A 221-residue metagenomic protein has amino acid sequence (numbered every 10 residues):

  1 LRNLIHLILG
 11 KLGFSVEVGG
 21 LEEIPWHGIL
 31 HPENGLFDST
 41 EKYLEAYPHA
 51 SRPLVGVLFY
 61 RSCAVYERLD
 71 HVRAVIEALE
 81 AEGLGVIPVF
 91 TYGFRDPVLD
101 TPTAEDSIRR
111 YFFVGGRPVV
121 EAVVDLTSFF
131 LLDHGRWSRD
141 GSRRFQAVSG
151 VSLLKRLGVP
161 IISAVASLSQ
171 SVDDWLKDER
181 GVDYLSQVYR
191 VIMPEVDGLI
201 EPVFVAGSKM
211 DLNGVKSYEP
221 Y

Functional and structural regions predicted by a protein language model:
L1-Y221: An N-terminal assembly and electron-transfer interface module characteristic of large anaerobic redox and radical
